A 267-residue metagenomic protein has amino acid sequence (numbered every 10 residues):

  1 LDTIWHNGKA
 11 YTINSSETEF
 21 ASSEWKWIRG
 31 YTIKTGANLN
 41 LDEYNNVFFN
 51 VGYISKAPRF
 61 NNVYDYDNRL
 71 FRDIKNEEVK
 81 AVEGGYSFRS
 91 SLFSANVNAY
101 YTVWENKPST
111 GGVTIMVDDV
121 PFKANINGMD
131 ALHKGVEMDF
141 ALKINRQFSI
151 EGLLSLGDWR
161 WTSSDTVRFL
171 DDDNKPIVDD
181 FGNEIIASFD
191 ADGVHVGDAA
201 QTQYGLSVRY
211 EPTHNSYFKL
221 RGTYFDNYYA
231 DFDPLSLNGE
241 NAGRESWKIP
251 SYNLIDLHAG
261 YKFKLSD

Functional and structural regions predicted by a protein language model:
L1-D42, T166: Signature of Gram-negative outer-membrane beta-barrel scaffolds
D2-K9, F60-D67, K107-M116, P121 (+3 more regions): Outer-membrane beta-barrel translocator domains and adjoining extracellular loop/strand segments of Gram-negative
N14-E24, Y66-D73, A81, P121-N127 (+3 more regions): Extracellular loop and loop/strand-boundary signature of outer-membrane beta-barrel proteins
W27-Y31, E78-V82, R89-S91, D130-K134 (+2 more regions): Residues that define the transmembrane beta-barrel architecture of outer-membrane proteins
I33-T35, R72, V82-G84, I126 (+4 more regions): Membrane-embedded beta-strands of outer-membrane beta-barrel proteins, especially the hydrophobic/small aromatic
N40, N46-G52, K56, K75-K134 (+5 more regions): Membrane-embedded beta-barrel scaffold of Gram-negative outer-membrane proteins
Y44-V47, L92-A95, Q147-I150, H214-F218 (+1 more regions): Repeated loop/turn-to-beta-strand initiation elements of outer-membrane beta-barrel proteins
Y101-V103, F122-P234: Gram-negative outer-membrane beta-barrel transporters
